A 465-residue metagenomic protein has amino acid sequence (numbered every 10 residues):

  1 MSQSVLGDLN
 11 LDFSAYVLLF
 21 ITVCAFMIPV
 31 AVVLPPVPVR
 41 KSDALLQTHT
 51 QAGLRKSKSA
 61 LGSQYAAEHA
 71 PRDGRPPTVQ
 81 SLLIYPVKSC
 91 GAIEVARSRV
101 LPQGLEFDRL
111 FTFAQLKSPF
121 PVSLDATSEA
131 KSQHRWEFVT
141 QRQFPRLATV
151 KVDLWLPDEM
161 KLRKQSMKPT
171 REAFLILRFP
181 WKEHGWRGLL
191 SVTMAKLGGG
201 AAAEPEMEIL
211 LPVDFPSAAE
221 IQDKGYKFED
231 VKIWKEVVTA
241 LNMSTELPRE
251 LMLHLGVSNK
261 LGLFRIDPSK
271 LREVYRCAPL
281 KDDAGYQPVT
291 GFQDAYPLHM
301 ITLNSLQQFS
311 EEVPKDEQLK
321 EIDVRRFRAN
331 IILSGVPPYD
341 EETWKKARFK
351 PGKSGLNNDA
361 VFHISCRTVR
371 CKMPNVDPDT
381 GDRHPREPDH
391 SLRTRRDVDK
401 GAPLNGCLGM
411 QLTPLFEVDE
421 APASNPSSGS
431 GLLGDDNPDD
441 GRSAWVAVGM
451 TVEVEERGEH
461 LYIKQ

Functional and structural regions predicted by a protein language model:
S2-Q465: Metal-cofactor-dependent catalytic cores
